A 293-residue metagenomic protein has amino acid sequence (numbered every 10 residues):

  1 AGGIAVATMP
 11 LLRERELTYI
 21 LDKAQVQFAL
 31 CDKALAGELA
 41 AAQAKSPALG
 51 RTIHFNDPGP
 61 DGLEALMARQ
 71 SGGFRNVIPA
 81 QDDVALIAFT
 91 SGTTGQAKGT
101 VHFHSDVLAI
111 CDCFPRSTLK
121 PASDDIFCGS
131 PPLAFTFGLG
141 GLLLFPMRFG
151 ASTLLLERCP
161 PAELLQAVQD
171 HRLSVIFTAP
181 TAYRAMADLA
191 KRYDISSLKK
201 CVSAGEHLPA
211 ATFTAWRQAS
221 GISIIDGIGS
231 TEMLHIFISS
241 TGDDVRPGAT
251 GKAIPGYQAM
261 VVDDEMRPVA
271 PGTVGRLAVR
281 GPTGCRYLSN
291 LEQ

Functional and structural regions predicted by a protein language model:
A1, L108-I126, L133-V175, L189: Conserved AMP-binding/adenylation subdomain of ANL enzymes
G2, G92-T93, G150, G205 (+2 more regions): Conserved G/P- and acidic residue-centered "switch" motifs that form tight phosphate/ATP-binding loops in soluble
G3-L66, R172: Structural core segment of the AMP-binding/adenylate-forming
D32-A34, N56, R158, P180-T181 (+1 more regions): Short secondary-structure boundary segments
H54, G59, Q70-F89, Q96 (+1 more regions): Conserved pre-ATP/AMP-binding loop-to-beta segment of ANL
A85-A109, G251: Conserved AMP-binding A3 loop
R148, L173-T178, A187-R246, Q258: Gly/Ser/Thr-rich phosphate-binding loop
K252-G256, R267-Q293: Conserved ATP/PPi-binding loop(s) of AMP-dependent carboxylate-activating enzymes
